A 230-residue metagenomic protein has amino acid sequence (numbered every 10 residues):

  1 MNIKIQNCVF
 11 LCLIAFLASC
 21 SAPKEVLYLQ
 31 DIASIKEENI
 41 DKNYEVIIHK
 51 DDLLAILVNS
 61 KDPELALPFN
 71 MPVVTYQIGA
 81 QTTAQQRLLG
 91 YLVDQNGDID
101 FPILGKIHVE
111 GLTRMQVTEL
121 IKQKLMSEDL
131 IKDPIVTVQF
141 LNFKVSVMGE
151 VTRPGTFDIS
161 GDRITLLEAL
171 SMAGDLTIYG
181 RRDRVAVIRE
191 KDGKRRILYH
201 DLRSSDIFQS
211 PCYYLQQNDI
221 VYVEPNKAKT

Functional and structural regions predicted by a protein language model:
M1-A18: Sec-dependent bacterial lipoprotein signal peptides
N2-I3, C20-T230: Ser/Thr/Pro/Gly-biased, low-complexity, turn-/loop-rich segments that often occur immediately after N-terminal
